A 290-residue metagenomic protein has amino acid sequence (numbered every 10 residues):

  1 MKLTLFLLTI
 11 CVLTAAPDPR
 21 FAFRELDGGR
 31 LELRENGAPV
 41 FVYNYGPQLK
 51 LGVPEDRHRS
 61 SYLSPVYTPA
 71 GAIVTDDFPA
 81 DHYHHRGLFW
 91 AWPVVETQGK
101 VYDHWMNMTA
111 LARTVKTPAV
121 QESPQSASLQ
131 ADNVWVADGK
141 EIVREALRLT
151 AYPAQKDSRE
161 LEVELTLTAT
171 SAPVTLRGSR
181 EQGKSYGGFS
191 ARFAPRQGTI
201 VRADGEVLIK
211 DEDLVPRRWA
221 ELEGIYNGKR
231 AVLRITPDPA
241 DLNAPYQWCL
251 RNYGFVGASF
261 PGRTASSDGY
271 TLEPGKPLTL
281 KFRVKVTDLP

Functional and structural regions predicted by a protein language model:
L3-L13: Sec-dependent N-terminal signal peptides
L7, H84-D157: Extended, loop-rich substrate-binding clefts of extracytoplasmic carbohydrate-active enzymes
A16-H84, P173, S179, T287: Beta-strand-rich N-terminal accessory domains
Y43-G46, P54-D56, A154-R202: Acidic (Asp/Glu-rich), glycine- and aromatic
L51-Y102, A203-W219: Extracellular/lumen-exposed scaffold segments
N133-A137, L149-P153, L167-S171, F193-Q197 (+1 more regions): Beta-strand elements of well-folded, non-transmembrane domains
R180-G228, V232: Glycine-rich (often Gly-Gly/Gly-Pro-rich) flexible segments and glycine-rich loop motifs, frequently accented by
R234-P290: Beta-strand-rich recognition/accessory modules
